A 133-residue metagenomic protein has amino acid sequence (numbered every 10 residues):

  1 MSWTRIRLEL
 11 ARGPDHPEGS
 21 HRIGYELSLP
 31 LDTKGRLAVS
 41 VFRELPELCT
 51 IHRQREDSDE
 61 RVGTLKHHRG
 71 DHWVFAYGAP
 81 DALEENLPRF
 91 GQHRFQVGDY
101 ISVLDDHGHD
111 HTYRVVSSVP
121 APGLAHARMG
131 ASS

Functional and structural regions predicted by a protein language model:
M1-F42, T50: N-terminal intrinsically disordered, low-complexity, charge/repeat-rich segments that act as generic
R5, H72, Y100: Exposed beta-strand and adjacent loop surfaces of beta-rich binding modules that mediate intermolecular recognition
E9-A11, S28-D32, H68, A76-G78 (+2 more regions): A structural detector for beta-sheet-dominated domains
A11-P17, I51-H52, E60-V62, D99-V103: Intrinsically disordered, low-complexity boundary segments flanking structured domains
G35-L37, E47, H52-D57, V119 (+1 more regions): Glycine- and charge-enriched low-complexity intrinsically disordered segments
R43-Q96: Short, conserved turn/kink motifs that form compact alpha/beta structural patches or helix kinks used as
A76-M129: Short, compact, well-ordered microdomains
